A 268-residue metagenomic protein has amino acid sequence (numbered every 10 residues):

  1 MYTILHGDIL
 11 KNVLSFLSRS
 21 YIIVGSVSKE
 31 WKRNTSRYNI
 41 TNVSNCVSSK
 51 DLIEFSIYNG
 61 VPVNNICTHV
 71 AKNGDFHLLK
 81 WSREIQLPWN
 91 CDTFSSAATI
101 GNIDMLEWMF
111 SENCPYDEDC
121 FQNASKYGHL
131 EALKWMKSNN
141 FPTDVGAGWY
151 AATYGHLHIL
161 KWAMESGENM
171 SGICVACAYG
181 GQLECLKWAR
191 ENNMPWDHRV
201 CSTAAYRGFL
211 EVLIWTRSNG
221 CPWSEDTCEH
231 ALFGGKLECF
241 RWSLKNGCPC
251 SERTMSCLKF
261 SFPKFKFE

Functional and structural regions predicted by a protein language model:
M1-E268: Ankyrin repeat (ANK) tandem alpha-helical domains that serve as protein-protein interaction scaffolds, prominent
